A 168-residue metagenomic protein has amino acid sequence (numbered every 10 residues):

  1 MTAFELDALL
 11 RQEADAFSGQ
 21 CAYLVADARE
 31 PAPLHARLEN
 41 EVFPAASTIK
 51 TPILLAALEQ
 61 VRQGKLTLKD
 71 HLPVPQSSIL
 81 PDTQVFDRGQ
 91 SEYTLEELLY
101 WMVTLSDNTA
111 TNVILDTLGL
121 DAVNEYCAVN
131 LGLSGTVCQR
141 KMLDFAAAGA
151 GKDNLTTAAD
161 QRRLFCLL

Functional and structural regions predicted by a protein language model:
M1-P44: Beta-lactamase-like hydrolase cores
L6, T94-L98, A110, I114 (+3 more regions): Stable alpha-helical elements in mature extracytoplasmic
Q20-C21, L115-L168: Mid-domain, small-residue-enriched loop/turn segments at the edges of structured enzyme/sensor domains
A36-E39, L95-E96, L105-A110, K141-G149: Flexible glycine/proline-enriched surface loops and loop-helix/loop-strand junctions
P44-L72: Active-site SXXK
Q63-R88: Short, glycine/proline-biased beta-turn/loop segments that scaffold the active-site neighborhood
I79-V113: Conserved catalytic neighborhood of penicillin-recognizing serine enzymes
